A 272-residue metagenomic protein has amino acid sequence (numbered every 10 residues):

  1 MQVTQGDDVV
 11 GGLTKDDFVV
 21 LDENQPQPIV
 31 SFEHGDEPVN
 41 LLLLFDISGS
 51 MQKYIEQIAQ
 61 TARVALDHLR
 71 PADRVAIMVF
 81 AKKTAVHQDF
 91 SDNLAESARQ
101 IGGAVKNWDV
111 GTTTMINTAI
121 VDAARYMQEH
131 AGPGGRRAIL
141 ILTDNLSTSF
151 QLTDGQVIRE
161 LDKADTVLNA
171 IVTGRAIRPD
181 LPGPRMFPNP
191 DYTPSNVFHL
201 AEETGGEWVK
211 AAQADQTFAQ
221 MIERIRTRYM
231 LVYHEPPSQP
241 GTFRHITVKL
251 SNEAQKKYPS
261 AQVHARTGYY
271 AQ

Functional and structural regions predicted by a protein language model:
M1-Q272: Scaffold/interface architecture of coatomer-like assemblies
